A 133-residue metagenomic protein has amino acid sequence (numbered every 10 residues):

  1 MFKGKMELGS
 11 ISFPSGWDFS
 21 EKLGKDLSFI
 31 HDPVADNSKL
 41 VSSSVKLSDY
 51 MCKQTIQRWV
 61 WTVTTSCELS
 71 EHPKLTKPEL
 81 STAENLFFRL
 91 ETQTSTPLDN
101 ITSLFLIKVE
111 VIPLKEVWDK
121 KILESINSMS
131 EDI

Functional and structural regions predicted by a protein language model:
M1-I133: Extended, well-ordered protein cores
